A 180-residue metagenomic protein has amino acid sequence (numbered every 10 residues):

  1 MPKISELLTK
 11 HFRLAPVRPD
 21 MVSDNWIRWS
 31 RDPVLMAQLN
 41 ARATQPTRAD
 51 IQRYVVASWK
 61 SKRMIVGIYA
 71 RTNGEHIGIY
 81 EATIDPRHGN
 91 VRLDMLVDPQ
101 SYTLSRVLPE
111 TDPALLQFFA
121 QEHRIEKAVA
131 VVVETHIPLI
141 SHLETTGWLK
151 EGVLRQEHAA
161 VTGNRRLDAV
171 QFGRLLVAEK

Functional and structural regions predicted by a protein language model:
M1-V22, D32, T72-K180: Acyl-donor (CoA/ACP) binding surface of acyl/acetyltransferases
N25-W26, L35, I51, L93: Hydrophobic pocket/interface hotspot
W29: Structured interaction and signal-relay segments at domain junctions
V34-L35, R63-M64, R124: Generic structural signal for secondary-structure transition and capping sites
V34-R53: Conserved GNAT-fold acetyl-CoA-binding loop/helix
Q38-R42, S58, Y102-T103, E126-K127: Short, contiguous strand/loop micro-motifs
R53-A57, F118-F119: A generic secondary-structure signal
V55-G67, G78: A short helix-loop-beta-strand connector motif used in the catalytic cores of GNAT acetyltransferases and, in some
